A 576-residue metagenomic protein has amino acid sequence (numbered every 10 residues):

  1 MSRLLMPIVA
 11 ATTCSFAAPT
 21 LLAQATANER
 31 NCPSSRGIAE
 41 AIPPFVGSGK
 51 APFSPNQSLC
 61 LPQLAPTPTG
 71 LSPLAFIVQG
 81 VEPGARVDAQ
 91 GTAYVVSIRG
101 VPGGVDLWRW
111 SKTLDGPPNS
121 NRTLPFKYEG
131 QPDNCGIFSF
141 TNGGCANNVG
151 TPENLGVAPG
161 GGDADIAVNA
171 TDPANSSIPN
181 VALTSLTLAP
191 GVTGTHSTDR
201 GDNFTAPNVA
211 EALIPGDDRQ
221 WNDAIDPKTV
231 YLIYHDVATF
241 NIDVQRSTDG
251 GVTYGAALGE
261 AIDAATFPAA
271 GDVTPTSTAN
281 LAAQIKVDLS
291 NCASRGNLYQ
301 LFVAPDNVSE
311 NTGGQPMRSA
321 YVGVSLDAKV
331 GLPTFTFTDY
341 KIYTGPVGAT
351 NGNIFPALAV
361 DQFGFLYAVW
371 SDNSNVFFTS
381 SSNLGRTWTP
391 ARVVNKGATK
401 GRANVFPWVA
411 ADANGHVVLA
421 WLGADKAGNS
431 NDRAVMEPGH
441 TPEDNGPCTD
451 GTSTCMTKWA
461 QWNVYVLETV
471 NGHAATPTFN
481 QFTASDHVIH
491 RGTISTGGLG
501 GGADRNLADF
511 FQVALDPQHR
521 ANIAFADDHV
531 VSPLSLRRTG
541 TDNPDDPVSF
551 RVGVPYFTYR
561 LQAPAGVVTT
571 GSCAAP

Functional and structural regions predicted by a protein language model:
M1-L4: Positively charged n-region of N-terminal signal peptides that target proteins for export
M6-T20: Bacterial N-terminal signal peptides
Q24-P576: C-terminal PAP-associated
